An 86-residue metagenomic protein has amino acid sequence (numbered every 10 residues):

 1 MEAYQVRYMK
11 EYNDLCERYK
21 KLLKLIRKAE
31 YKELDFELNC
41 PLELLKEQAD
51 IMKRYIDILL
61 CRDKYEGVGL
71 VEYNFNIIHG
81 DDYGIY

Functional and structural regions predicted by a protein language model:
M1-Y86: Extended, charge-rich alpha-helical interface modules
